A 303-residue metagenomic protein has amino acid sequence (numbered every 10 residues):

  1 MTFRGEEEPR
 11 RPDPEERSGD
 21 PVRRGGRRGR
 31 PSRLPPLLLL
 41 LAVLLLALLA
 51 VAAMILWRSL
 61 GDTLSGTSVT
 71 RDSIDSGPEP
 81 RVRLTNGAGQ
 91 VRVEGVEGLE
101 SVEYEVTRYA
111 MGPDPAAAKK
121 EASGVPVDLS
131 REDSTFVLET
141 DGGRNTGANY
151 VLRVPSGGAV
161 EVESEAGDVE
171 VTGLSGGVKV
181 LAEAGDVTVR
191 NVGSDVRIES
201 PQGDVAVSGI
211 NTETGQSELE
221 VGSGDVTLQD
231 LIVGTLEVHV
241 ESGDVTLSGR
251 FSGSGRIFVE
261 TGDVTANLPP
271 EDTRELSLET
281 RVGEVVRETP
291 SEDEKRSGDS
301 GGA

Functional and structural regions predicted by a protein language model:
T2-A122, V137-R153, V285, T289-G302: Short acidic/polar N-terminal linker immediately downstream of export determinants
G77, R153-V154, G158, V171-G173 (+5 more regions): Edge/loop elements at the starts and ends of beta-strands within beta-rich repeat scaffolds
P78-P80, G87, E100-V102, S123-V125 (+9 more regions): Envelope-exposed proteins and targeting segments
L84, A159-V162, V178, V196 (+2 more regions): All-beta strand scaffolds that present successive hydrophobic residues in beta-strands
T85-N86, N145, L152-R153, E161-E163 (+3 more regions): Structural recognition of beta-strand segments within beta-rich domains
G87, S130-E132, E165, L174 (+7 more regions): Structural motif
E161-I210: Right-handed parallel beta-helix
V196, S200, D204-A303: Short, surface-exposed interaction patches in beta-rich subdomains that mediate adhesion/assembly near membranes
